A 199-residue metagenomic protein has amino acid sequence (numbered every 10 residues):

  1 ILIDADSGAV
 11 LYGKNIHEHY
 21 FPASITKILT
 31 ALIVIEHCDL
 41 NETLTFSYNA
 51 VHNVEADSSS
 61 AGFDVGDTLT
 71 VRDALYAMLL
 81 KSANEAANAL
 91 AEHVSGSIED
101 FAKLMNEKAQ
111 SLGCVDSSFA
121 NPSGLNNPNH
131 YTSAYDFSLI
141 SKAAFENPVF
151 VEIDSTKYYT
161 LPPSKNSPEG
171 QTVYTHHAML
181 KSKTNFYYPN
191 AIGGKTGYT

Functional and structural regions predicted by a protein language model:
I1-Y135, L139-P148: Active-site-adjacent loops and short helices of periplasmic peptidoglycan-processing enzymes
C114-V115, N126-Y131, D136-T199: Domain-terminus/edge residues, biased toward the C-terminal soluble/receptor-binding domains of extracytoplasmic
